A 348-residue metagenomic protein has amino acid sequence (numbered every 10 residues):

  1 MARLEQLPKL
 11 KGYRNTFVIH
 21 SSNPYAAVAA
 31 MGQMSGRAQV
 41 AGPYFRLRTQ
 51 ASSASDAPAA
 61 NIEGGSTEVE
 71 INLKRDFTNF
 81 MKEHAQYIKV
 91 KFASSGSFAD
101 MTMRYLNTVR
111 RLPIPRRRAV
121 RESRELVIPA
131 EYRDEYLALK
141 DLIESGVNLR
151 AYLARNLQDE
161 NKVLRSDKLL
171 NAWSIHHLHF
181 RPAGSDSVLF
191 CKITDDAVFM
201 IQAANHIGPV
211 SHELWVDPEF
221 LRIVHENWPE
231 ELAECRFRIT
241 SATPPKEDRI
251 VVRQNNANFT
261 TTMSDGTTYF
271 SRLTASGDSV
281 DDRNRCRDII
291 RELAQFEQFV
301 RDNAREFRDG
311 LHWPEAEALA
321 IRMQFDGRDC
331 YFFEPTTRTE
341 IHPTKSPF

Functional and structural regions predicted by a protein language model:
A2-V28, G32, G36, V40-S187 (+1 more regions): Basic, Lys/Arg-enriched alpha-helical interface segments
